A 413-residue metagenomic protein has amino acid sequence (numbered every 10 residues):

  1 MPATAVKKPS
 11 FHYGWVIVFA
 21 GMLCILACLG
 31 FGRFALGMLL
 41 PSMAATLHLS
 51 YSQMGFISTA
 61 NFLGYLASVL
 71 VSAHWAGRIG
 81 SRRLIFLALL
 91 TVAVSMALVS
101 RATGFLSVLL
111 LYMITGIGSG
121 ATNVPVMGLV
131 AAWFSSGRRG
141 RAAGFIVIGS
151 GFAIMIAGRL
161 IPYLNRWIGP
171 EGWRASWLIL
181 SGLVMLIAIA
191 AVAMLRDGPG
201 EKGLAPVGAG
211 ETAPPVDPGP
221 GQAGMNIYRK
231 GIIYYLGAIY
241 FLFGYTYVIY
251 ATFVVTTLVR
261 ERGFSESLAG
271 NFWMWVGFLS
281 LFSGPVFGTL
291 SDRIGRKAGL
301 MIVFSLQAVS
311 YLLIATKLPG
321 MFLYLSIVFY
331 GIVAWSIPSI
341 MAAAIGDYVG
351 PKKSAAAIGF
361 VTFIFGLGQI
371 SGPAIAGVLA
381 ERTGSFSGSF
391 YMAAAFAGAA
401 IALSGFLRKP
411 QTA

Functional and structural regions predicted by a protein language model:
L29, I114-V126, Y330-M341: Core transmembrane helices of Major Facilitator Superfamily
L36-L40, R229-F282: Extracytoplasmic gate region of multi-pass secondary transporters
H48, G80, R101-L106, G263 (+2 more regions): Helix-breaking motifs and short loop linkers at transmembrane-helix boundaries and internal kinks in secondary membrane
L90-T103, L306-L318: C-terminal ends and interior cores of transmembrane alpha-helices in multi-pass membrane transporters/permeases
S95, L106-I114, M321-F329: Paired small-residue
M113-I148: Cytoplasmic helix-loop-helix junction between adjacent transmembrane helices in 12-TM secondary transporters
F145-G200: Helix-loop-helix hairpin linking two adjacent transmembrane segments in secondary transporters
M274-S283, T289-A344: C-terminal transmembrane helical hairpin of 12-TM major facilitator-type secondary transporters
